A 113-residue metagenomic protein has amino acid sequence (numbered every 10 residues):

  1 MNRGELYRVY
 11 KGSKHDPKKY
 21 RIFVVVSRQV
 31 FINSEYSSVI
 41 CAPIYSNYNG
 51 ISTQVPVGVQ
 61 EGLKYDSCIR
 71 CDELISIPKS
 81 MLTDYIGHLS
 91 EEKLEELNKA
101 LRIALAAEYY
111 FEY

Functional and structural regions predicted by a protein language model:
D16-Y20, V25-V59: Compact nucleic-acid interaction/catalytic patches
E61-Y113: C-terminal terminal-subdomain/extension
